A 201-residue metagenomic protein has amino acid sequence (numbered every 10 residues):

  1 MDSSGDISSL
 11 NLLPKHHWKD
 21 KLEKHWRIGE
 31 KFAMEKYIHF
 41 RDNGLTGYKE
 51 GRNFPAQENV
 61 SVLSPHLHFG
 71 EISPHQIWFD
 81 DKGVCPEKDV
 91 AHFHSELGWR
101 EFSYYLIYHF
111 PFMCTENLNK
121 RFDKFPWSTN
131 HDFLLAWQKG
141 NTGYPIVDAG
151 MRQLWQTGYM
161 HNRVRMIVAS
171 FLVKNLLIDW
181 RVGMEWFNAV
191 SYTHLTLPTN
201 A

Functional and structural regions predicted by a protein language model:
M1-N119: Glycine/tryptophan-enriched, flexible segments
A91-H94, R163-I167, W186: Alpha-helical scaffolds flanking conserved acidic
F112-M113, N117-G143: Helix-loop-helix junctions that connect adjacent transmembrane helices in secondary transporters/permeases, recognized
N141-M166, S170-N175: C-terminal substrate/ligand-recognition segments
N175-R181: C-terminal catalytic subdomain
R181-Y192: Beta-rich nucleic-acid/ligand-interaction surfaces
T193-T199: Conserved small/polar residues in nucleotide/adenosyl-binding loops
